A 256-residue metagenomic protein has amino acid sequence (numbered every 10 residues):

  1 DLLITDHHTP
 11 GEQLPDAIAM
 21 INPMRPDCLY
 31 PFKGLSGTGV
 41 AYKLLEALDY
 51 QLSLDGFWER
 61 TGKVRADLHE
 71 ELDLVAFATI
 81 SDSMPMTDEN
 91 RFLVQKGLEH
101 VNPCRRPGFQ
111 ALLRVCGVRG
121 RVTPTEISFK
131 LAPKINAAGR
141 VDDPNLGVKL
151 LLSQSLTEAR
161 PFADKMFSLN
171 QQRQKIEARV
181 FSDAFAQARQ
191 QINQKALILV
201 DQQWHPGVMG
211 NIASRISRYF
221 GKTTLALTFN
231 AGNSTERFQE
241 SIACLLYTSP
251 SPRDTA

Functional and structural regions predicted by a protein language model:
D1-L3, I18-M20, G39, K195-I198 (+1 more regions): Structural motif
D1-P15, M20-I21, P26, S217: N-terminal small/polar loop signature for handling phosphorylated ligands or for N-terminal nucleophile
D16-E59, L68-I80: Short alpha-helices
Y50-S249, R253: Hydrophobic helix-and-loop "lid/oligomerization" segment in the mid-to-C-terminal part of catalytic domains
